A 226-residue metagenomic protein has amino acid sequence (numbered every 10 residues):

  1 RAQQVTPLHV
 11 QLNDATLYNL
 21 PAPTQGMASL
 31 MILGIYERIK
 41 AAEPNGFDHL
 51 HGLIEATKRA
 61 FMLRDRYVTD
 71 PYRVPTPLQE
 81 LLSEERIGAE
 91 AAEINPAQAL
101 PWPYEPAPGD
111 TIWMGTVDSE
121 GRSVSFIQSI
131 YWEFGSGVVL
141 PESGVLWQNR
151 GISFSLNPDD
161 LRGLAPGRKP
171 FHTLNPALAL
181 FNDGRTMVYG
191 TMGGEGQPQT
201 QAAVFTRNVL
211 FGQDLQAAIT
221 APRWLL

Functional and structural regions predicted by a protein language model:
R1-Y18, A22: Long, well-ordered, tryptophan-enriched scaffold segments
Q3-Q4, P108-T111, H172-L174: Short, small/polar residue-rich loop motifs at catalytic or cofactor-binding pockets
P7, L20-P23, P103-A107, A165-F171: Short Gly/Pro-enriched turn/cap motifs at secondary-structure boundaries
Y18-G26, I112-G115, I127-V138, T191-P198: Glycine-rich phosphate/pyrophosphate-binding beta-alpha loops
K40-I130, E142-S143, R150: Internal maturation/activation junctions in enzymes
R73, E80-L82, A92-N95, N208-L226: Compact, glycine/acidic-enriched structural inserts
R122-M187, F211, L215: Active-site rim segments in enzyme catalytic domains, especially the processed small/beta chain of N-terminal
T191-Q213: Alpha-helical support elements that line or immediately flank enzyme active sites and cofactor-binding pockets
